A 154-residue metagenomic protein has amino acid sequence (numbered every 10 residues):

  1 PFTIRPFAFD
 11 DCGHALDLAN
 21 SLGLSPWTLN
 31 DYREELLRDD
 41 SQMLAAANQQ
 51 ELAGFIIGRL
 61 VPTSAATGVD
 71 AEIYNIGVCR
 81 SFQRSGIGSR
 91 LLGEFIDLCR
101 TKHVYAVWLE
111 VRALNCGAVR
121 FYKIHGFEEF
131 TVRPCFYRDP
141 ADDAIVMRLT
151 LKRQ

Functional and structural regions predicted by a protein language model:
F2, P6-S81, L92-E94, L98 (+2 more regions): Acetyl-CoA-dependent GNAT
C79-S85, A113-L114: Active-site acidic-Proline motif in GNAT/NAT acetyltransferases
R84-D97, R120-I124: Conserved acetyl-CoA-binding loop-helix of GNAT-fold acetyltransferases
S85, K102-Y105: Short coil/turn segments at alpha/beta junctions that flank glycine-rich nucleotide-binding fingerprints
L92, N115-A118, C135-P140: Short glycine/proline-centered loop/turn elements that form peptide/ligand docking sites
W108-E110, K123, E128-I145: Conserved catalytic-core motifs of GNAT/GCN5-like acyltransferases
